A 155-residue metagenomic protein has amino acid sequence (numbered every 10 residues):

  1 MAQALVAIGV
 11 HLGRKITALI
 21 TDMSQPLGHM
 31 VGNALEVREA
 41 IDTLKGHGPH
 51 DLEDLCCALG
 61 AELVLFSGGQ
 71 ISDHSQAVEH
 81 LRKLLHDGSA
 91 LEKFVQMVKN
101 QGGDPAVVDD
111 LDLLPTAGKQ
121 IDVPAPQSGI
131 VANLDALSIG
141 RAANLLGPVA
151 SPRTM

Functional and structural regions predicted by a protein language model:
M1-M155: Well-ordered secondary-structure scaffolds
